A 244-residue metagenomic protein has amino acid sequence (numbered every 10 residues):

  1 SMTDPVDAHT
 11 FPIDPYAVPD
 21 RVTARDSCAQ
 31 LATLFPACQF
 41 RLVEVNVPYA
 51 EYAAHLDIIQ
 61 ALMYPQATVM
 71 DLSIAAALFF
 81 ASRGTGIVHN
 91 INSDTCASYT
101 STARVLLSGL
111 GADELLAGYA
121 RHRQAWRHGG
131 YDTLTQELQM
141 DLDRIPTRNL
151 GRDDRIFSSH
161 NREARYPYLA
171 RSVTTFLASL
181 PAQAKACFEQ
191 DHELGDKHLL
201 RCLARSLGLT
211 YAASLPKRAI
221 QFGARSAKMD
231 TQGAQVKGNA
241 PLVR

Functional and structural regions predicted by a protein language model:
M2, A61, N92-T95, S172 (+1 more regions): Long, compositionally biased intrinsically disordered terminal regions
T3-A76, F80, G84, V105: A conserved beta-strand->alpha-helix junction
P5-D7, R41, S93, A97-L107 (+2 more regions): Beta-sheet entry/capping signal
T10, D14-V18, V22, P36-Q39 (+10 more regions): Intrinsic disorder
D26, Q30, F80, I87 (+3 more regions): Residue-level signal for well-ordered alpha-helical scaffold segments within enzymatic catalytic domains
A37, I87-I91, A186: Intrinsically disordered or highly flexible coil/loop and linker segments, enriched in small and charged/polar residues
A75-S101: Phosphate/ATP-binding catalytic cores across multiple sugar-kinase/actin-like superfamilies, primarily ASKHA
A103-R244: Mid-to-C-terminal catalytic subdomains of enzymes that bind/position adenosyl phosphate moieties or nucleic-acid
